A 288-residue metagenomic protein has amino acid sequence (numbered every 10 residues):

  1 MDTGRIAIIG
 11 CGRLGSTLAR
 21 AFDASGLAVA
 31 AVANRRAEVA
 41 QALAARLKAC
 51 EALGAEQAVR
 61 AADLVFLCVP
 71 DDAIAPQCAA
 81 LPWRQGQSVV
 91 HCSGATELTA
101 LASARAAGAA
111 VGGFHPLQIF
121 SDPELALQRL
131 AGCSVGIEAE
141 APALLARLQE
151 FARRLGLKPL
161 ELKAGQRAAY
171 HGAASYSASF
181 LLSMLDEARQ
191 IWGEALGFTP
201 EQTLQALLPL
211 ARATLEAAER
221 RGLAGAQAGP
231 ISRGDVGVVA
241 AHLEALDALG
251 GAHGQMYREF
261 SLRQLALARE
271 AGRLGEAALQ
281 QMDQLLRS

Functional and structural regions predicted by a protein language model:
M1-Q57: NAD(P)+-binding Rossmann beta1-loop-alpha1 motif at the extreme N-terminus of oxidoreductases
D2-R5, G86, G132: Phosphate-coordination loops involved in phosphoryl transfer and adenosine-cofactor binding
L18, A37, L47-L125: Rossmann-like NAD(P)(H) cofactor-binding subdomain of soluble oxidoreductases
L27-A28, A109, L157, F198: Short phosphate-binding/catalytic loops that engage adenosine nucleotides
A42-R46, L125-R220: Internal alpha-helical scaffold of NAD(P)-dependent oxidoreductase catalytic cores
Q205-S288: NAD(P)-dependent Rossmann-like dehydrogenase/reductase catalytic/cofactor-binding core
